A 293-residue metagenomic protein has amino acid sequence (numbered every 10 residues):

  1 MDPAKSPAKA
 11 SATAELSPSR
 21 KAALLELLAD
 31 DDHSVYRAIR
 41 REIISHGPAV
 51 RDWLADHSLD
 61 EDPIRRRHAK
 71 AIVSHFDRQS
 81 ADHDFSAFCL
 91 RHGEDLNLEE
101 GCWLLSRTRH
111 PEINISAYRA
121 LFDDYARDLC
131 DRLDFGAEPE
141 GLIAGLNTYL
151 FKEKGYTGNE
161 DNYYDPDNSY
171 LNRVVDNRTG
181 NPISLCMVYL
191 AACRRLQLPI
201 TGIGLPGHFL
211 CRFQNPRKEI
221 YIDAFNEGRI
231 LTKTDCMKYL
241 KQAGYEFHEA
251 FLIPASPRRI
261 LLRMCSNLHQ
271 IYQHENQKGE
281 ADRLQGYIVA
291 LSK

Functional and structural regions predicted by a protein language model:
M1-K293: A structural boundary/capping signal
